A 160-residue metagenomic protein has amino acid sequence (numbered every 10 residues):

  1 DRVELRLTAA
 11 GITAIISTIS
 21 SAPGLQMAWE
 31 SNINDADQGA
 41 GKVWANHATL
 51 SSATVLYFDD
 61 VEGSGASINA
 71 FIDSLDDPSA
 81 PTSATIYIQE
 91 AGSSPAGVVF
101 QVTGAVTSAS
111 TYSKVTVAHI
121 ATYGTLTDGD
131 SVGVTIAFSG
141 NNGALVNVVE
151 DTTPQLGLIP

Functional and structural regions predicted by a protein language model:
R2-A66, A121-P160: Glycine-rich, low-complexity segments
L25, A84-I86, F100, V115 (+1 more regions): Hydrophobic residues positioned within well-ordered beta-strands of beta-sheet architectures
H47, D73-D77, H119: Histidine (H) residue identity feature
N69-E90: Short coil-to-beta transition motif at edge beta-strands of beta-rich domains
G92-P95: Subunit-assembly interface segments of extracellular/virion macromolecular structures
G97-V106: Short beta-strand-centered aromatic/proline hotspots
V106-I120: Short, solvent-exposed secondary-structure boundary/capping segments
